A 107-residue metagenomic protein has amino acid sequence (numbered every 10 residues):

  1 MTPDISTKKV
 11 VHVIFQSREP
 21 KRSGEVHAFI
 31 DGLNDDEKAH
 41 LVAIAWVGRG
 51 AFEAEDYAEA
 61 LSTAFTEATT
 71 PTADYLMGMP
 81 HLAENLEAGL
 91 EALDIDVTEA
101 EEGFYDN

Functional and structural regions predicted by a protein language model:
T2-G24: Short terminal alpha-helical segments
P3, A28-A39, P80-H81: Structural motif
K9, E37-L41, D56, N85: Residue-level detector of well-ordered alpha-helical segments, enriched for hydrophobic/aromatic packing positions
Q16-P20, D36, E67, D96: Surface-exposed polar/charged interaction patches
R22-D31, A51, P71-M77: Noncatalytic partner-interaction/assembly domains of nucleic-acid and motor enzyme complexes, especially the accessory
A39-R49: Short, hydrophobic/amphipathic alpha-helical patches that form generic packing surfaces within helical domains
F52-T63: Short, surface-exposed beta-strand/strand-loop-strand elements in extracellular ectodomains
E67-N107: Helix-rich interaction surfaces within compact, conserved domain-sized segments that mediate assembly or partner
